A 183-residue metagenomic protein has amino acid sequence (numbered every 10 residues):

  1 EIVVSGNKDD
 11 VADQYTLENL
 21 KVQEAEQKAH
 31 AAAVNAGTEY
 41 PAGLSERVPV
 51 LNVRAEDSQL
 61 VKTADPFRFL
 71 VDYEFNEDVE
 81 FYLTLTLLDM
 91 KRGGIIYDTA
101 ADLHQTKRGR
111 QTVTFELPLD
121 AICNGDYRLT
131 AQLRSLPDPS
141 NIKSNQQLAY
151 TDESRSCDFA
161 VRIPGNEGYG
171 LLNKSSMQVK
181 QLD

Functional and structural regions predicted by a protein language model:
E1-D183: Localized sequence-composition bias
